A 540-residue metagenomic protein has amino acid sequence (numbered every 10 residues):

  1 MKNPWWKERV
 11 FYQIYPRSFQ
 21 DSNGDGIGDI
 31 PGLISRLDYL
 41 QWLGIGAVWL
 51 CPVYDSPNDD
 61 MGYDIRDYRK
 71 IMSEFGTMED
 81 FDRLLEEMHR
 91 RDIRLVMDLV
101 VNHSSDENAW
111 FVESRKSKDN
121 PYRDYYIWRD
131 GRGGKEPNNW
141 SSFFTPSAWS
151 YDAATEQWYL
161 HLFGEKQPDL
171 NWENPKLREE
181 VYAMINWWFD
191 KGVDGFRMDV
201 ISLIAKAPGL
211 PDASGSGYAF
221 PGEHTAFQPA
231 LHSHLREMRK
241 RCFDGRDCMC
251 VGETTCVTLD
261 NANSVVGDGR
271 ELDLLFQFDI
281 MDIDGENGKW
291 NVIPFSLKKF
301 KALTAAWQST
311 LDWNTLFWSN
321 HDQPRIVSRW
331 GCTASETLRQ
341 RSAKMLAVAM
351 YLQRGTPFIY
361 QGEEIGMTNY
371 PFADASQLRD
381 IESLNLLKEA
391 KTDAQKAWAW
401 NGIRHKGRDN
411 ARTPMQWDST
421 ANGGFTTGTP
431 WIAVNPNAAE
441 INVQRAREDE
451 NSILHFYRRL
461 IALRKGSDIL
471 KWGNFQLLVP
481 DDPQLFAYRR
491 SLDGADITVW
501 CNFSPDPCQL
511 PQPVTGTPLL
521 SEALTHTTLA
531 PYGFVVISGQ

Functional and structural regions predicted by a protein language model:
M1-D55, D82, E86-M88, T356-I359 (+1 more regions): Carbohydrate-interacting/catalytic domains
M1-N186, D190, L203-D260, G267 (+1 more regions): Acidic/aromatic-lined carbohydrate-recognition and catalytic surfaces of CAZymes acting on diverse glycans
R17-F19, Y54-S56, V101-N102, K166 (+10 more regions): Short, solvent-exposed loop/turn segments at secondary-structure junctions
V48, F196-M198: Hydrophobic residues within beta-strands of alpha/beta enzymes
R94, D98, G195, M249 (+3 more regions): Hydrophobic "anchor" residues on beta-strands that sit immediately upstream of conserved functional sites
D106-N139, L235, R239-P414, S419: Conserved alpha/beta catalytic core and glycan-binding cleft of carbohydrate-active enzymes
P168-R178, E223-T225, I326-R341, E440-N451: Active-site rim elements
G215-G217, D322-V327, A433-I441: Short acidic (Asp/Glu) and glycine-rich catalytic loops that position anionic groups and cofactors
